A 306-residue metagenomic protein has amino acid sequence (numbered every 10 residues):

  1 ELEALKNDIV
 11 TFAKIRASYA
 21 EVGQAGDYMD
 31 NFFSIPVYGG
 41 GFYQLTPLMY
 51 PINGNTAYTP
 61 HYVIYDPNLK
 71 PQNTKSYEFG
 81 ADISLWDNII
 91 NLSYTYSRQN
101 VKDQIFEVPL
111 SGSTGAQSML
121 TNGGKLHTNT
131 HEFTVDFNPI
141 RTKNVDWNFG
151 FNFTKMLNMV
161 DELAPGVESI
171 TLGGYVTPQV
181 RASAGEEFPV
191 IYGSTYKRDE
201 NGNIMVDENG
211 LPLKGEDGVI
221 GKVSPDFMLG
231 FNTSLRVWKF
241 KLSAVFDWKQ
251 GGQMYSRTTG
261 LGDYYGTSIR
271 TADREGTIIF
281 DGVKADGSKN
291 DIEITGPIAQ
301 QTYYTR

Functional and structural regions predicted by a protein language model:
E1-S183, L235-W238: Extracellular/periplasmic, surface-exposed regions of secreted and cell-surface proteins
G54-Y62, N100-K125, L157-S224, N232 (+1 more regions): Surface-exposed, extracytoplasmic segments of Gram-negative outer-membrane nutrient-acquisition systems
